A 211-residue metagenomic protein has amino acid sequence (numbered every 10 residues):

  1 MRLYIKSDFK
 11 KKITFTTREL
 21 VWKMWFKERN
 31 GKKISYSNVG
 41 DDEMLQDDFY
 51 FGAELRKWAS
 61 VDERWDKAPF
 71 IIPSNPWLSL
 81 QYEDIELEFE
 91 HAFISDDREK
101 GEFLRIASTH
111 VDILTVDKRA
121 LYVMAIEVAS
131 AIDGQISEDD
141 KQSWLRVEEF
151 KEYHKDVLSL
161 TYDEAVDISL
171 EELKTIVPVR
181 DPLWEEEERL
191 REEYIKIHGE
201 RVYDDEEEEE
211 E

Functional and structural regions predicted by a protein language model:
M1-E211: Acidic (Asp/Glu-rich) sequence patches and key acidic residues that form negatively charged surfaces used
